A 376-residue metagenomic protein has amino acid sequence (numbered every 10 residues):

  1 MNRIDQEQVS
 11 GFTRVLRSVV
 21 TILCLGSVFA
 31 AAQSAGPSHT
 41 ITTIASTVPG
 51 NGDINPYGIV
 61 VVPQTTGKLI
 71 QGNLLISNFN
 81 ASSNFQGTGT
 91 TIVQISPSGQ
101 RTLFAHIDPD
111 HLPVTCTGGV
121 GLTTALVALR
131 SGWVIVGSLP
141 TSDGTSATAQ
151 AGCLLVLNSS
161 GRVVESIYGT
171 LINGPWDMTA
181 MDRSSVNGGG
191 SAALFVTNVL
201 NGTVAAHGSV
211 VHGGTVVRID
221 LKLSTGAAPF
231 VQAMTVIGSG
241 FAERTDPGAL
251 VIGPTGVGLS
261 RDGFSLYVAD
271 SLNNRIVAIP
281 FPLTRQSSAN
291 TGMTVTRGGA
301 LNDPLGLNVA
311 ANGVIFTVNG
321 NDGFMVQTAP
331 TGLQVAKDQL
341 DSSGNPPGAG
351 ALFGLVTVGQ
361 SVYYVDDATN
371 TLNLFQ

Functional and structural regions predicted by a protein language model:
M1-R14: N-terminal secretory signal peptides that target proteins for export/translocation
R17-V28: Bacterial N-terminal signal peptides
S34-G52, P97-V120, V156-P175, K222-T225 (+3 more regions): Surface-exposed loop and turn segments in beta-propeller and other repeat-based domains that flank or scaffold
V48-G72, G87, D108-V134, P140-T141 (+7 more regions): Beta-rich, blade/repeat-based domains predominating in secreted/periplasmic proteins but also intracellular
F79-A81, S138-T141, A149, R183 (+9 more regions): Short loop/turn segments immediately following the C-termini of beta-strands
N84, I92, L154, T203-V204 (+4 more regions): Structural signal for beta-propeller blades
G89-S98, A149-G161, V211-K222: Beta-propeller blade signature
S271-R275, T294-D338: Loop/turn-rich, solvent-exposed surfaces of beta-rich toroidal or solenoidal domains
